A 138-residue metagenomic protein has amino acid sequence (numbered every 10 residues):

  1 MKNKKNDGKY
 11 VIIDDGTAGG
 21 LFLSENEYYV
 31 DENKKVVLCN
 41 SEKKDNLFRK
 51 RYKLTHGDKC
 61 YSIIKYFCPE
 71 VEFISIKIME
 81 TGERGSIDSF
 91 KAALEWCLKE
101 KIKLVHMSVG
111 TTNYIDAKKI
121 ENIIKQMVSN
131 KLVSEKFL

Functional and structural regions predicted by a protein language model:
M1-E72, A92, E100, T111 (+1 more regions): Active-site core segment of subtilase-fold serine proteases
I74-I76: General small-molecule cofactor/ligand-binding pocket signal
I78-L138: Substrate-binding/access-modulating region of protease and related hydrolase catalytic domains
